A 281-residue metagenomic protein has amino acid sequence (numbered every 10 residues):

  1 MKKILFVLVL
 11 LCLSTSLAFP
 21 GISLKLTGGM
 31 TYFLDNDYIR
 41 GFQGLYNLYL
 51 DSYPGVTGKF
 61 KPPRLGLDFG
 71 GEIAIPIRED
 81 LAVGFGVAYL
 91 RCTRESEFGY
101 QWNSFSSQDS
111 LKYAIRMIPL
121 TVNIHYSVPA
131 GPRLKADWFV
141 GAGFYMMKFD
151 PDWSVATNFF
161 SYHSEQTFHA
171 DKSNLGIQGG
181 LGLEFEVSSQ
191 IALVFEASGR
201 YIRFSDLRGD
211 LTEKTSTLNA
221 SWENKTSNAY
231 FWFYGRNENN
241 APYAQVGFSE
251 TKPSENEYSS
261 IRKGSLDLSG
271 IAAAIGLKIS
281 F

Functional and structural regions predicted by a protein language model:
I4-S14: Sec-dependent N-terminal signal peptides
A18-Y38, R133-K135, E238-N239: Outer-membrane beta-barrel biogenesis signature
F19, R78-D80, P129-R133, E186-Q190: Outer-membrane beta-barrel channels and translocator barrels
G21-K25, D267-F281: Outer-membrane beta-barrel "beta-signal"
M30, L67-I75, L120-Y126, V140-F144 (+3 more regions): Residues on the lipid-exposed face of transmembrane beta-strands in outer-membrane beta-barrel proteins
F33-R64, A88-P119, Y145-N174, I202-L268 (+1 more regions): Extracellular/periplasm-exposed beta-strand and loop segments of Gram-negative cell-envelope proteins, dominated by
G70-Y100: Mid-chain, structured segments of secreted extracytoplasmic proteins
